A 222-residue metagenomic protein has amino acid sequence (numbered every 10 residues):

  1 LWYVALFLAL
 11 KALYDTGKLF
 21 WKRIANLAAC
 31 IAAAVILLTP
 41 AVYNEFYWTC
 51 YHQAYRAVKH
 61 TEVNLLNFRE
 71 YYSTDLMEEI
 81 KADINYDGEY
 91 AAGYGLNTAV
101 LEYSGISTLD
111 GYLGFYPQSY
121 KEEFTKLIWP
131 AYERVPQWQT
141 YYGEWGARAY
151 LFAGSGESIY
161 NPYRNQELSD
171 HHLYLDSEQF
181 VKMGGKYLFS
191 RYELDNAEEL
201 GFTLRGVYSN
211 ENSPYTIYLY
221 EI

Functional and structural regions predicted by a protein language model:
L1-V4: Membrane-helix boundary/interfacial segments in multi-pass membrane proteins
L8-E45: Signature aromatic-anchored transmembrane alpha helix within multi-pass, membrane-resident enzymes that catalyze glycan
N44-I222: Extracytoplasmic
